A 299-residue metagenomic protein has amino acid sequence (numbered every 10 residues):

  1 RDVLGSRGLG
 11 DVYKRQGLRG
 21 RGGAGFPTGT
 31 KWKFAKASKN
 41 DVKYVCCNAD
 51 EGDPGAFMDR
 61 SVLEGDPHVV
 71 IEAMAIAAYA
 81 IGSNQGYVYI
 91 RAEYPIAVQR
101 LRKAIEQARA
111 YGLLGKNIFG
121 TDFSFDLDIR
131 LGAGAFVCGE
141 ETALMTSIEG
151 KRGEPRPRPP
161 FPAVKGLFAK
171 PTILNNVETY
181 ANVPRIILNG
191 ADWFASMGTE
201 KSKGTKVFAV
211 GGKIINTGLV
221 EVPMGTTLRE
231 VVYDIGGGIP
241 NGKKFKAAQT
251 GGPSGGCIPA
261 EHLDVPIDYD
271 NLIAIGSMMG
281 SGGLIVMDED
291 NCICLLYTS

Functional and structural regions predicted by a protein language model:
D2-Y13, Y297: Single conserved hydrophobic/aromatic residue that forms the stacking wall/gate of nucleotide- or nucleobase-binding
R15-K33, G134-M145: Conserved phosphate/anionic-ligand binding catalytic regions in large, soluble enzymes, centered on
C47-D59, A209-I214: Gly-rich Lys/Arg/Thr-decorated short loops/hinges at beta-loop-alpha junctions or inter-strand turns that position
D53-L63, I258-I293: A structural-propensity feature for long, helix-poor, extended segments
P67-Y79: Histidine-anchored nucleotide/phosphate-binding helix
A92-I96, K103, K243-K246, S254-A260 (+1 more regions): Terminal amphipathic helices with adjacent charged low-complexity linkers/tails
V98-M224, G236: Hydrophobic alpha-helical positions that pack around
T226-P240: Short amphipathic, charge-patterned alpha-helical segments
